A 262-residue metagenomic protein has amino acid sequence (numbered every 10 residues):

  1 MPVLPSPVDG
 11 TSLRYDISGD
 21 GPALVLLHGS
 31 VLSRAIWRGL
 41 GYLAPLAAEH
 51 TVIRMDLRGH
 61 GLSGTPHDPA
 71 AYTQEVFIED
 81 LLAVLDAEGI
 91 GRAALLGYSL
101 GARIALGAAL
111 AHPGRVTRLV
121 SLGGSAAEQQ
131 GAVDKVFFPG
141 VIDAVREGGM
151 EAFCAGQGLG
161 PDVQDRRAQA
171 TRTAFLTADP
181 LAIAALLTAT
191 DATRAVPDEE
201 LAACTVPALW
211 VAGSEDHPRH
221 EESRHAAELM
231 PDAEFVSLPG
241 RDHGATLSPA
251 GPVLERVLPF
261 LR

Functional and structural regions predicted by a protein language model:
T11-T65: Conserved HGGG/HGGXW glycine-rich cap/lid loop of the alpha/beta-hydrolase fold
A44, I53-A94: Active-site loop/oxyanion-hole signature of alpha/beta-hydrolase fold enzymes
G97-G101, A105: Gly/Ala-rich beta-loop-alpha elbow adjacent to hydrolase catalytic centers
L106-A111, T117-E147: Flexible "cap/lid" loop of the alpha/beta hydrolase fold
Q130-A132, E147-E200: Conserved alpha/beta-hydrolase catalytic His-Asp/Glu region
C204, W210-A212: Short beta-strand/loop motif that positions the catalytic acidic residue of the alpha/beta-hydrolase fold
H217-E222: Conserved alpha/beta-hydrolase "acid-adjacent" motif
R241-G251: Catalytic histidine-centered segment of alpha/beta-hydrolase-like enzymes
